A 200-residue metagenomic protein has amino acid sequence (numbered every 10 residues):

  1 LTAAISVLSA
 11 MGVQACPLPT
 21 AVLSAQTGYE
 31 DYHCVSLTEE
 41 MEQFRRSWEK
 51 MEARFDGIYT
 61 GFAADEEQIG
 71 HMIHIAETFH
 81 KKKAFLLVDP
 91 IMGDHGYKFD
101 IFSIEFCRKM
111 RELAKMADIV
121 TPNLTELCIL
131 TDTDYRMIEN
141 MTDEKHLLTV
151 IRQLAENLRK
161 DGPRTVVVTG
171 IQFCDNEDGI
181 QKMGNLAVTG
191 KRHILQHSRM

Functional and structural regions predicted by a protein language model:
L1-D100: Conserved N-terminal subdomain of the carbohydrate kinase-like
M11-Q14, Q26, Q43, Q68 (+5 more regions): Residue-identity detector for glutamine
S24, H95, C174-D175, I194: Flexible, glycine-rich phosphate/dinucleotide-binding loops and adjacent beta-alpha linkers at cofactor/substrate
I101-H193: Conserved phosphate/ATP/ADP-binding segment of small-molecule kinases
H193-M200: Short pre-catalytic strand/loop immediately N-terminal to key active-site residues, enriched for Gly-Thr
